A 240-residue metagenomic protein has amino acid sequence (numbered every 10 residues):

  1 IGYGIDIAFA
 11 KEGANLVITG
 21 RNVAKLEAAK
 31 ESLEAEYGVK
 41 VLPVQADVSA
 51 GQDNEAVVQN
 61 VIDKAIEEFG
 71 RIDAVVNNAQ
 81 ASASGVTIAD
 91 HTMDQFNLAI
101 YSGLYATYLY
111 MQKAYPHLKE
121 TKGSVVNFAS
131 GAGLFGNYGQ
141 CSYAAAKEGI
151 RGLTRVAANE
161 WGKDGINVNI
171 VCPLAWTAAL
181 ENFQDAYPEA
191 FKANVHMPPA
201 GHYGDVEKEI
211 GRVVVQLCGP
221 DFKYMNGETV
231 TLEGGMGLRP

Functional and structural regions predicted by a protein language model:
I1-V17: Canonical Rossmann dinucleotide-binding motif of NAD(H)/NADP(H)-dependent dehydrogenases/reductases, specifically
V48, P188-K208: Catalytic Tyr-x(3-8)-Lys segment
G85, F135, V215, N226-P240: Short C-terminal tail/terminal secondary-structure segment of NAD(P)H-dependent dehydrogenase/reductase domains
V86-I88, T92-N97, F191-N194: Substrate-binding pocket helix/loop in short-chain dehydrogenase/reductase
M111, A146, T154: Active-site helix of classical SDR
S130: Residue(s) in the substrate-gating loop at a strand-loop-helix junction that position the organic substrate next
G162, N167, M225-G227: Short, small/polar-rich loop/turn modules that mediate ligand/substrate recognition or access, typified
